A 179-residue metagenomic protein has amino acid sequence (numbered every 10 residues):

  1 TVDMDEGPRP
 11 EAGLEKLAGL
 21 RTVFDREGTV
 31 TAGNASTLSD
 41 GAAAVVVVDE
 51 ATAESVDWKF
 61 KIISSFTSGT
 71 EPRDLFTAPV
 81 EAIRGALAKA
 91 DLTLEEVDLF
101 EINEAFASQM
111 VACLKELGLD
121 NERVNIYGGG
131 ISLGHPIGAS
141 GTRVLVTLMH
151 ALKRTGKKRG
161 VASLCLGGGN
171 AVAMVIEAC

Functional and structural regions predicted by a protein language model:
T1-S55, E116, N121-R123: N-terminal extracellular/periplasmic Venus flytrap/periplasmic-binding protein-like
T1-V2, P72-P79, E104-E122, P136-S140 (+1 more regions): Short glycine/threonine-rich loop-to-helix capping motif typified by GTGT followed within a few residues by an Asp-Pro
E6-P8, G28-A43, I63-K89, I102-E104 (+2 more regions): Active-site pocket-shaping loop/turn-to-helix segments
V45-A51, L114, P136-K157, V175-I176: Active-site-proximal alpha-helical scaffold in enzymes
A53-D57, R84-L99, L114-D120: Phosphate/pyrophosphate-binding loops at sites that engage ATP/ADP/AMP, CoA/4′-phosphopantetheine, polyphosphate
D57-T67, E95-E104, E122-G129, K158-C165: Beta-strand segments within the central parallel beta-sheet cores of soluble alpha/beta enzyme folds
T155, R159-C179: Structural signal for terminal/edge beta-strands and the immediately following C-terminal loop/tail that closes
